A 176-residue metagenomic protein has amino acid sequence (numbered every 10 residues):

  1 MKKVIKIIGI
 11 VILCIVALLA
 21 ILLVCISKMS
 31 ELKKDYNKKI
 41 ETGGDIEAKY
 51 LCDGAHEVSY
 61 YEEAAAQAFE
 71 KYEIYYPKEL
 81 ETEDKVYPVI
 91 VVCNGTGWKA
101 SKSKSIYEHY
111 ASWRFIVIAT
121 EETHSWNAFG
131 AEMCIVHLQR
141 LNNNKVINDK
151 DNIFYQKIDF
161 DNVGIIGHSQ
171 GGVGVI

Functional and structural regions predicted by a protein language model:
M1-A17: N-terminal Sec-pathway targeting helices
V16-K28: Hydrophobic alpha-helical membrane-insertion segments, chiefly the h-region of N-terminal signal peptides
M29-K85: N-terminal cap/lid segment of alpha/beta-hydrolase-fold proteins
E73, P88, S105, S112 (+2 more regions): Extracytoplasmic/secreted proteins, especially bacterial periplasmic and envelope-associated proteins
L80, G95-K99, V117, E122-N127 (+1 more regions): Solvent-exposed loop/turn segments at secondary-structure junctions within structured extracellular/periplasmic domains
E81-K85, F129-V173: Gly/Ser-rich "nucleophile elbow"/oxyanion-hole loop immediately N-terminal to the catalytic nucleophile in hydrolases
D84-G95: Short beta-strand element of the alpha/beta-hydrolase
S101-T120: Short amphipathic alpha-helix adjacent to the substrate-entry channel of hydrolases
